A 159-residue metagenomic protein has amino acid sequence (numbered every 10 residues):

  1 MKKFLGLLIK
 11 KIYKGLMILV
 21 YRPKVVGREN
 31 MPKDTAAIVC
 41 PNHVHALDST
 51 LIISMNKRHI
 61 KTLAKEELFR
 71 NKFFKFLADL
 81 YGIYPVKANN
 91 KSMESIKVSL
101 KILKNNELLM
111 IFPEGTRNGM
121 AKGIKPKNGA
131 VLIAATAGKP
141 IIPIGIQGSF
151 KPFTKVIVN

Functional and structural regions predicted by a protein language model:
M1-I9: Helix-enriched interaction subdomains in cytosolic or periplasmic regions, typified by TIR/SEFIR signaling/NADase cores
K11-T35: A short, well-structured juxtamembrane/interface segment
I12-Y13, L80-V86, P113-R117: Short, basic, glycine/proline-bearing loop/turn elements
I18, M31-N90, V98, K151-P152: Catalytic core of membrane glycerolipid acyltransferases/transacylases, capturing the structured, soluble-facing
A36-I38, N106-F112, I142: Residue-level preference for the first positions of well-ordered beta-strands
N89-S92, G123: A conditional alpha-helix N-cap/helix-loop micro-motif detector
K101-A130: Catalytic-site beta-strand/loop segments enriched in glycine and acidic/polar residues
K122-N159: A cross-family acyltransferase "interaction/gating" segment
